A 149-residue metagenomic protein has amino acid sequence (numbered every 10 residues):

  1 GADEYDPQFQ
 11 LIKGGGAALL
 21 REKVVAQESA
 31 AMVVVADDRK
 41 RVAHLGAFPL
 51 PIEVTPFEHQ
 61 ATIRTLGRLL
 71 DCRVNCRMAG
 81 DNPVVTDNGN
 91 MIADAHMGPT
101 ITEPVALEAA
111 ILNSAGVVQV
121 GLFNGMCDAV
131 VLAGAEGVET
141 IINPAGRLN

Functional and structural regions predicted by a protein language model:
G1-N149: Conserved phosphate- and dinucleotide-binding cores of soluble alpha/beta proteins, encompassing both enzyme active
